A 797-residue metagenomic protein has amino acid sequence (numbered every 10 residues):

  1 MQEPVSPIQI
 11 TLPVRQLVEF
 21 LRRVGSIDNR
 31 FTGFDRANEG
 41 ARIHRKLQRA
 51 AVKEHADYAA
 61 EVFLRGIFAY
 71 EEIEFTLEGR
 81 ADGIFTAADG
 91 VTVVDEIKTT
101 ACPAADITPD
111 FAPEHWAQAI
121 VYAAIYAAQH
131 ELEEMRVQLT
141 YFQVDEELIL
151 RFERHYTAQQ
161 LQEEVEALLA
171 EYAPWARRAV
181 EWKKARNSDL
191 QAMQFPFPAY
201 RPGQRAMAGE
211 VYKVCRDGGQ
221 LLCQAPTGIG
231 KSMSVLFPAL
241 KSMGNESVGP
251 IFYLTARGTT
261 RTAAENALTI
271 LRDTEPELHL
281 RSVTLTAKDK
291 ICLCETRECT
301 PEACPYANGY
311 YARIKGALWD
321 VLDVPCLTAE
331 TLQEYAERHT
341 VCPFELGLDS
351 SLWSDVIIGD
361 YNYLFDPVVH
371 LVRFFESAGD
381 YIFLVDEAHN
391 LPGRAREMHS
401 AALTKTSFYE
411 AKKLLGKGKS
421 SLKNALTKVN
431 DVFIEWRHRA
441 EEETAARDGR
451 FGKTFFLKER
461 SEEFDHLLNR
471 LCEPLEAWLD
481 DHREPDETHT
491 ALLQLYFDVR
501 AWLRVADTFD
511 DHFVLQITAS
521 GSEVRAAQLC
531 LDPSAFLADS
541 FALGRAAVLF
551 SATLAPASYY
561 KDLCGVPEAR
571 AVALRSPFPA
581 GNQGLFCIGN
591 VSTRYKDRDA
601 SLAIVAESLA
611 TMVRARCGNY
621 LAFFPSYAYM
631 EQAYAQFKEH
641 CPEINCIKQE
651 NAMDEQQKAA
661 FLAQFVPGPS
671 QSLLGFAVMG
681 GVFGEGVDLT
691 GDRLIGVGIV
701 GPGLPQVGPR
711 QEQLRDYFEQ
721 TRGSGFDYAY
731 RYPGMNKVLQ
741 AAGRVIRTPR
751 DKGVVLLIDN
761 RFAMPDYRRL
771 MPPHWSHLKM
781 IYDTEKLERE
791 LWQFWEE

Functional and structural regions predicted by a protein language model:
M1-A87: Metal-dependent nuclease catalytic cores that hydrolyze phosphodiester bonds in DNA/RNA, characterized by
G66-E163: Mg2+/Mn2+-dependent nuclease catalytic core
W182-Q224: Conserved pre-motif I regulatory segment
N187-S188, Q194, S247-I357, F365 (+5 more regions): A substrate-engagement module of RecA-like helicase motors
R216-P238: Walker A/P-loop
V235, K241, T262, H339-V356 (+3 more regions): Signature of the SF2 helicase/ATPase Hel1-core->accessory helical subdomain module
L332-I357, V368-F374, A477-S592, A600-E607 (+2 more regions): A contiguous, basic/glycine-rich beta-loop/short-helix subdomain that forms a polymer-engagement track
G589-A600, N651-F762: Conserved RecA-like P-loop NTPase helicase motor core
